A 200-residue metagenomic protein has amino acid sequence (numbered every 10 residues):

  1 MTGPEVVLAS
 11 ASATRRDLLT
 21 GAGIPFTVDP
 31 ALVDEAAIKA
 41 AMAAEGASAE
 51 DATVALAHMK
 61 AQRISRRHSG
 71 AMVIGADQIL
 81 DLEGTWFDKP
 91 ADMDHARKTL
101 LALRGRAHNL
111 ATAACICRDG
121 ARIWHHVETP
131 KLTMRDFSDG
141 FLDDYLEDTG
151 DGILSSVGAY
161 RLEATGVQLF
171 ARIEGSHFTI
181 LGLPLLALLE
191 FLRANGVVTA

Functional and structural regions predicted by a protein language model:
T2-I24: N-terminal beta1-alpha1 ligand-phosphate binding loop
T2-V6, A43-A200: Anionic-ligand binding patches
A11, A31, D119: Cofactor-binding loop segments of dinucleotide-utilizing enzymes, especially the Rossmann-like FAD- and NAD(P)+-binding
R15, E35-A37, I123: Flexible, glycine-rich phosphate/dinucleotide-binding loops and adjacent beta-alpha linkers at cofactor/substrate
P25-T27, V198: Residue-level detector of anion-binding/catalytic polar loops
T27-A37: A short beta-strand-loop structural module common to alpha/beta enzyme folds
A37-A43: Short, charged, surface-exposed secondary-structure boundary motifs
